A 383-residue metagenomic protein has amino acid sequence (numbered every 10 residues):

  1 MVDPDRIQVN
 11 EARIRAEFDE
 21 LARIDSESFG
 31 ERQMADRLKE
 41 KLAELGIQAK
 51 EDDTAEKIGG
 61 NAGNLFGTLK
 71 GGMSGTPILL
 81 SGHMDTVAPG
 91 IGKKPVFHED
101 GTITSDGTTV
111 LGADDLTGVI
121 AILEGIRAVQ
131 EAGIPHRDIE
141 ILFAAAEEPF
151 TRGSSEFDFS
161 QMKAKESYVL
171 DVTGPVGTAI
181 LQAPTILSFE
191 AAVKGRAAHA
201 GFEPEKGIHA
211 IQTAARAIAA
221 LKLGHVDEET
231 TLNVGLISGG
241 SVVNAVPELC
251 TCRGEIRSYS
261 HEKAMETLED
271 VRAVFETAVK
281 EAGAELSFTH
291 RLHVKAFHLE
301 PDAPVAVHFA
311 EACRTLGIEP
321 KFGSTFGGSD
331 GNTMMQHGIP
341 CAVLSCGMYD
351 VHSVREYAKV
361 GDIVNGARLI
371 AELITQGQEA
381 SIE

Functional and structural regions predicted by a protein language model:
V2-R32, L292, Y349-S353: N-terminal capping segment at the start of a domain
R6, I14-R15, I237, E248 (+1 more regions): Zn-dependent metallopeptidase/amidohydrolase metal-coordination segment
D19-R23, N233-G240, E255-S258, E285-A303 (+2 more regions): A short beta-alpha structural unit
E27-S74: A non-catalytic alpha/beta surface segment that caps or lines the substrate-entry region of metallo-dependent hydrolase
G60-N61, T68-K70, S74-F143, D158-A164 (+1 more regions): Active-site metal-coordination/substrate-binding segment of hydrolases, especially metallo-dependent peptidases
T109-P184, S188, V226, L232 (+4 more regions): Acidic/histidine-rich catalytic neighborhood of metal-dependent amide-processing enzymes
E203-S238, A245, E262-E285: Acidic-enriched catalytic cores of C-N bond-cleaving enzymes acting on peptides and small amides
Q212-D227, N233, V294-A342: Active-site-adjacent substrate-binding region of metalloamidase/peptidase-like peptide-processing proteins
